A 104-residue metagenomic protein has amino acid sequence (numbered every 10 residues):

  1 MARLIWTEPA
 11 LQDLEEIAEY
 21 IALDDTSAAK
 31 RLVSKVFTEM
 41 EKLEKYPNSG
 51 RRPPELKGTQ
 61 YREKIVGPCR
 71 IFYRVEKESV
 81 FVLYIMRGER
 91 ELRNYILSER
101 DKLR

Functional and structural regions predicted by a protein language model:
M1-V33: Arg/Lys-rich, positively charged N-terminal/basic patches that mediate binding to nucleic acids
K30-R31, R51-P53, N94: Short, hydrophobic secondary-structure boundary micro-motifs
T38, N48-S79: Basic/aromatic recognition patch in beta-strand/loop cores that engages polyanionic ligands
E44: Short proline/glycine- and basic residue-enriched helix-capping loop/turn segments at helix->loop/beta transitions
V66-C69, R74-R104: Enriched for short, Lys/Arg-rich terminal
